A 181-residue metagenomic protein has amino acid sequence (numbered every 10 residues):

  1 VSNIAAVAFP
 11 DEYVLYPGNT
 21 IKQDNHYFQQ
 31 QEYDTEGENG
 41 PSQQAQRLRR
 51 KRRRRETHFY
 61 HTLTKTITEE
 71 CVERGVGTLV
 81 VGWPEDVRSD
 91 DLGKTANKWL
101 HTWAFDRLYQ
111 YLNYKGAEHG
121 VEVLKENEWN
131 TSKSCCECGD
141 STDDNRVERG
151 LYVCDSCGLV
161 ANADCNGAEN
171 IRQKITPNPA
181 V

Functional and structural regions predicted by a protein language model:
S2-V181: Positively charged, helix-rich recognition surfaces that bind polyanionic ligands
